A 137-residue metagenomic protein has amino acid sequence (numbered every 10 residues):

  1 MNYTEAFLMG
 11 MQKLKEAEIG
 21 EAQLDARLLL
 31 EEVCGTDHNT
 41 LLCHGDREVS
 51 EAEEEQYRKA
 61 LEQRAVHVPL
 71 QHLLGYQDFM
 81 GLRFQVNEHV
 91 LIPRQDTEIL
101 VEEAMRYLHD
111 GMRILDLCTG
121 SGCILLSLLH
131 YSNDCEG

Functional and structural regions predicted by a protein language model:
M1-C34, N39-L42, D46-V49: Non-catalytic accessory regions of SAM-dependent methyltransferases
F7, A26-R27, Y57, H67-L70 (+2 more regions): A general structural signal for well-ordered alpha-helical segments in protein cores
E16, G20, E51, R64-H67 (+1 more regions): Residues at alpha-helix boundaries and the short loops/turns that link adjacent helices
I19, H38-N39, L73, R113 (+1 more regions): Secondary-structure boundary/capping residues
L30-R106: Conserved AdoMet
Q95-G137: Conserved SAM/SAH cofactor-binding pocket of Class I
